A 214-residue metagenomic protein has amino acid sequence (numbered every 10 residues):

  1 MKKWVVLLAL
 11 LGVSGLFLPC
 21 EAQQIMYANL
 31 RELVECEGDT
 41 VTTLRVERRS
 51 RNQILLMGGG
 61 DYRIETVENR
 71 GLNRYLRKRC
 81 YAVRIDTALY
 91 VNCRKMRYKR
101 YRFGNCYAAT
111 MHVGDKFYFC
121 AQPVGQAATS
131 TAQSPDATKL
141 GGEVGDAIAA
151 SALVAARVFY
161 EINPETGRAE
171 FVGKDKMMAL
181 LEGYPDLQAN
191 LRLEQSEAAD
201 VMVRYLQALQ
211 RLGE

Functional and structural regions predicted by a protein language model:
M1-M26: Bacterial Sec-dependent N-terminal signal peptides
L10, G15-P19, G173, G183-D186 (+1 more regions): General "foldedness" signal
Q24-L187: Aromatic-patch recognition
M178-E214: C-terminal partner/receptor-binding element of secreted or periplasmic proteins
